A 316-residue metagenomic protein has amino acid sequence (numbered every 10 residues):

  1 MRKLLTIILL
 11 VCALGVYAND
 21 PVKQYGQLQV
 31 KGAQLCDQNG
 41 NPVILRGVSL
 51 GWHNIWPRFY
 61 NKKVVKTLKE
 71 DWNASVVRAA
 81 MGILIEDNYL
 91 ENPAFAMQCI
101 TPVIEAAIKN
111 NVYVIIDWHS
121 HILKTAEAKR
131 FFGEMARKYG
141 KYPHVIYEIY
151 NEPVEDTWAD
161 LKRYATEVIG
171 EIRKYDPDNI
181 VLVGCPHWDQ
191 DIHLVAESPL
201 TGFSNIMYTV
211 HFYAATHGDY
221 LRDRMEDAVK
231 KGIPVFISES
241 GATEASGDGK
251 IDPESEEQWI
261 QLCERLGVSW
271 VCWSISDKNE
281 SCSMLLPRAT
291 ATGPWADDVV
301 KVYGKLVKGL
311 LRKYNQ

Functional and structural regions predicted by a protein language model:
K3-A13: Sec-dependent N-terminal signal peptides
C12-A13, N88, G249: Alpha-helical transmembrane segments and their juxtamembrane interfaces
V16-A18: Boundary at the C-terminal end of the N-terminal hydrophobic targeting segment
V22-L28, W52, P57, N73-S75 (+7 more regions): Extracellular glycoside hydrolase catalytic/binding regions
K31-A106: Active-site-adjacent substrate/metal-binding segments within catalytic domains of carbohydrate-active enzymes
S49, I83-I85, W118-S120, N151-P153 (+1 more regions): Short, histidine-centered active-site or binding-site loop motifs used for metal coordination, general acid-base
K66, E91-N110, S120-K138, Y147: Active-site and adjacent substrate-binding regions of carbohydrate-active enzymes
